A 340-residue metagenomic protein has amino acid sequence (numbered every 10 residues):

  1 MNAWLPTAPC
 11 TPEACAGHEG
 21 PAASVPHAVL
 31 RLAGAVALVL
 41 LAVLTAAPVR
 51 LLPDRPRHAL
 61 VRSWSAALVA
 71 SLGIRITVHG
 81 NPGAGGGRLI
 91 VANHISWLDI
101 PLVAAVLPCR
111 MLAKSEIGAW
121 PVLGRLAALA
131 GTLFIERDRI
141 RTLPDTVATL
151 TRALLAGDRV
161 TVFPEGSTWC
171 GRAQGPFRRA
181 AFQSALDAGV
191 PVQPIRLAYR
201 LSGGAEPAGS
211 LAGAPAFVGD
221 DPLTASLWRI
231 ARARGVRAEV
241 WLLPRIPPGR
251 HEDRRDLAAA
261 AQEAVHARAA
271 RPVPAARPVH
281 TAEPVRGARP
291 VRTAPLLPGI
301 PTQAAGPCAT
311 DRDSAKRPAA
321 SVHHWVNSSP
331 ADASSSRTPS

Functional and structural regions predicted by a protein language model:
M1-H18, R75-G80, I100, R179-A180 (+6 more regions): Soluble, non-transmembrane catalytic domains of enzymes that act on hydrophobic metabolites at membranes
A14-T77, R125-A130: A transmembrane-helix-recognition feature enriched in membrane-embedded lipid enzymes and envelope glyco-/phospholipid
A42-A47, L51-D54, V69-S71, G86-I140: Catalytic core of membrane glycerolipid acyltransferases/transacylases, capturing the structured, soluble-facing
G87-L89, T132, R159-F163, P191 (+1 more regions): Residue-level preference for the first positions of well-ordered beta-strands
L123-G124, R172-E252, A259-A260, A276: A cross-family acyltransferase "interaction/gating" segment
L150-T151, G157-F182: Soluble extracytoplasmic domains of inner/organellar membrane proteins
D221, R229-V236, V240-S340: Long, non-transmembrane cytosolic or organellar matrix-exposed soluble domains/tails of integral membrane proteins
